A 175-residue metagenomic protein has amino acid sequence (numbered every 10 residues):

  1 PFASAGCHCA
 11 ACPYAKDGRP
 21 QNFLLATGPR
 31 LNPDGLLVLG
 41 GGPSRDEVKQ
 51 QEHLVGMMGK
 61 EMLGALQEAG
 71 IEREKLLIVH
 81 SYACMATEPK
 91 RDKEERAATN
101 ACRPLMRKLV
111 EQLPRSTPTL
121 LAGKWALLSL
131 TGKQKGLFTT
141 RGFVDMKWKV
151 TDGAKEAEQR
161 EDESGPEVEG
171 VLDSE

Functional and structural regions predicted by a protein language model:
P1-M57, G64, E68, A154-L172: Active-site and ligand/interface coordination hotspots across diverse enzymes and nucleic-acid-associated assemblies
G42-P43, M58, A65, A69 (+3 more regions): Small-side-chain structural scaffolding
Q51, I78-V79: Short acidic alpha-helical/loop segments enriched in Asp/Glu that coordinate divalent cations
H53-M58, K135-T139: Glycine-rich, phosphate-binding/catalytic loops in enzymes
M58, M62, C102-L105: Amphipathic coiled-coil/heptad-repeat helices and related helical stalk/stem segments that mediate oligomerization
R73-E74, S81-E175: Glycine/proline-rich loop-helix segments at beta-alpha junctions forming the active-site rim of enzyme cores
